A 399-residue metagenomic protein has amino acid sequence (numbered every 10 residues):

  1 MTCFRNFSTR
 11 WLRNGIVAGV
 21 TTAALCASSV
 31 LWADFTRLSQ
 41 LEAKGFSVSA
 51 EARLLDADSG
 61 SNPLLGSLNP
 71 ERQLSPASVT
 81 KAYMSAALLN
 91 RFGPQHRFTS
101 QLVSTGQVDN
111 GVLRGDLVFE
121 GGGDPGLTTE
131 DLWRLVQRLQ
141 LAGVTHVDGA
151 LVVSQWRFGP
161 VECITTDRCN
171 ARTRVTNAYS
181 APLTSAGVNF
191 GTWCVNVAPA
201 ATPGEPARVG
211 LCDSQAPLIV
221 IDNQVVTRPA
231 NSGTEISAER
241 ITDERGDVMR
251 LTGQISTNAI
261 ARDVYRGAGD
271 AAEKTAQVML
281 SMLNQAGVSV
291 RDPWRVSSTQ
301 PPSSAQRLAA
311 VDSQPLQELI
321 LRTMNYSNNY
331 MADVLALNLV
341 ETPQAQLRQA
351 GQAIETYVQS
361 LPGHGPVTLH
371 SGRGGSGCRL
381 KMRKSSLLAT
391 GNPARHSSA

Functional and structural regions predicted by a protein language model:
C3-G19: Bacterial N-terminal signal peptides that target proteins for export
S8, S28-S29: Serine residues within intrinsically disordered or low-complexity segments
T22, S29-G60, L64-Q73, T99 (+1 more regions): Beta-lactamase-like hydrolase cores
F35-L41, N90-G365: Conserved serine DD-peptidase/penicillin-binding transpeptidase domain and beta-lactam-recognizing active-site
N62, K81-L88, L151, A186 (+4 more regions): Residue-level preference for non-acidic, small/hydrophobic
L64-S67, T128, A336-A399: Small-residue-rich helix-loop
S67-A87, I320: Short active-site loop at a secondary-structure junction that contains or immediately precedes the catalytic residue(s)
L74-V79, G269-D270, S376-K381: Short, conserved micro-motifs enriched in small and acidic residues
